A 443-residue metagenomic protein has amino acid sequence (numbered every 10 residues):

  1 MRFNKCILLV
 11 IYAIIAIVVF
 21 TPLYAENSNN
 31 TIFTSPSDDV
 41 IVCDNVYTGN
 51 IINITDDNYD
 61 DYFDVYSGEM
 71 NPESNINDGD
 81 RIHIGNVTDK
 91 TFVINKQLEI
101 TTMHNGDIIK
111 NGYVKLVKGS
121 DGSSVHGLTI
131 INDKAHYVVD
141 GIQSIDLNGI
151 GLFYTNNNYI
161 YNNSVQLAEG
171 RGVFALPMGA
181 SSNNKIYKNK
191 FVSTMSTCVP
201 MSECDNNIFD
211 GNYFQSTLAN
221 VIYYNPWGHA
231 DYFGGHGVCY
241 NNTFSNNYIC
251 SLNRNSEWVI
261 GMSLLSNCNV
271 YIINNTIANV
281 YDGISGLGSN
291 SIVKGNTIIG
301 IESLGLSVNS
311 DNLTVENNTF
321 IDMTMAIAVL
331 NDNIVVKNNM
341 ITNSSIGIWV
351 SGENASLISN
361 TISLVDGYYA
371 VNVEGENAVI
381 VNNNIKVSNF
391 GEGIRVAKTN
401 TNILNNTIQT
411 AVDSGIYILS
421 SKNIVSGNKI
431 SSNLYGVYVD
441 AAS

Functional and structural regions predicted by a protein language model:
M1-I32, I160, V293, V336 (+2 more regions): Secretory targeting signatures
E26-T91: Acidic Gly/Asp/Thr-rich repetitive segments characteristic of extracellular carbohydrate-active and adhesion proteins
S74-N77, D89-T101, I108-N158, R171-G179 (+8 more regions): Extracellular beta-strand-rich solenoid/capping regions of secreted or surface-exposed proteins that bind or remodel
N132, Y137, D146, N162 (+27 more regions): Residues in short coils/turns that link rungs of repeat/solenoid architectures in beta-rich domains
